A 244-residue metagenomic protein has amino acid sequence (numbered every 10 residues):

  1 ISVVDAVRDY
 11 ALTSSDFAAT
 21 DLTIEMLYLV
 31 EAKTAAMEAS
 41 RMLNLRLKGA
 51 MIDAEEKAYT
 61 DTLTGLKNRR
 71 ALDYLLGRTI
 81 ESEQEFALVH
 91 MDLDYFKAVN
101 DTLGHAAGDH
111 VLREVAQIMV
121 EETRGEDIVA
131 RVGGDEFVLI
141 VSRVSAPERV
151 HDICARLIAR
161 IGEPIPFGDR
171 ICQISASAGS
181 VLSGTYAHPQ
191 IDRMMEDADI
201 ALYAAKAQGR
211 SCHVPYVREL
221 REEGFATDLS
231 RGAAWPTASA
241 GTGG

Functional and structural regions predicted by a protein language model:
I1-M42: N-terminal membrane insertion elements
E25-A35, M42, Y74, R78-E81 (+6 more regions): CheY-like receiver
E38, L43-I52: Short alpha-helical interdomain "coupling" segment at the junction between an upstream regulatory sensor module
G49-K67, A98-V99: Amphipathic HAMP/coiled-coil signal-transducing linker helices that couple sensory inputs to cytosolic output domains
N68-A87, D94-R124, A130-G134, V138-L139 (+3 more regions): Conserved long alpha-helical elements within nucleotide-processing catalytic cores of c-di-GMP signaling and class III
L88-H90, P215: Core hydrophobic beta-sheet residues of small sensory/regulatory alpha/beta domains, primarily PAS-family
V129, R156, P166, R170 (+2 more regions): Cyclic nucleotide signaling catalytic output domains
L139, I174-A176: HATPase_c (GHKL) ATP-binding subdomain of two-component histidine kinases
